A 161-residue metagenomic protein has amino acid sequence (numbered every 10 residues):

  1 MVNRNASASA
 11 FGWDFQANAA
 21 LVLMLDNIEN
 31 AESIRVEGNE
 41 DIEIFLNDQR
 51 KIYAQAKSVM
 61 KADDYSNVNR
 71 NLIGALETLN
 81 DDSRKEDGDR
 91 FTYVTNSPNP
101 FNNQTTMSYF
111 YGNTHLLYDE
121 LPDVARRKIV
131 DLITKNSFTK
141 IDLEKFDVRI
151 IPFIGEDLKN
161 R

Functional and structural regions predicted by a protein language model:
M1-S7, S58-R161: Acidic metal-coordinating catalytic centers involved in nucleic-acid phosphodiester chemistry
N5, S9-T78: Catalytic centers of nucleases
